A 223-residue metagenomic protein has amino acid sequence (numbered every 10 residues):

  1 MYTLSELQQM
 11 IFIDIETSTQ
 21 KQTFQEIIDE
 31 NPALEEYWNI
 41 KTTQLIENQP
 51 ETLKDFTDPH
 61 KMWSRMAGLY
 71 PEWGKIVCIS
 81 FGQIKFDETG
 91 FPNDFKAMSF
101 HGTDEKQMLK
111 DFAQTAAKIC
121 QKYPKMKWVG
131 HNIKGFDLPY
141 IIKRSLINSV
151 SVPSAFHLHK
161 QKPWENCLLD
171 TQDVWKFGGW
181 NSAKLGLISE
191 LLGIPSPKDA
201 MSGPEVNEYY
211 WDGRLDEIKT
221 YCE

Functional and structural regions predicted by a protein language model:
M1-K118: Conserved RNase H-like, two-metal-ion catalytic cores of nucleic-acid enzymes
L4-Q9, G74-L109, I119-C222: Metal-dependent phosphoesterase core characteristic of DEDDh/y 3'-5' exonuclease domains
